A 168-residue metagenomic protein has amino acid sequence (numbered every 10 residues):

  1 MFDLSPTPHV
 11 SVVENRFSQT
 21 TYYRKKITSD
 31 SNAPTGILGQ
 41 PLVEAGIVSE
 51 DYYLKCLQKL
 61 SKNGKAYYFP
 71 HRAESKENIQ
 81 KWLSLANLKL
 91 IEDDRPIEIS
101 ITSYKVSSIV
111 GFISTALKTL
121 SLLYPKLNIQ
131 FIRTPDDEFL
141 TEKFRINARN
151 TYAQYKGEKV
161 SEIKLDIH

Functional and structural regions predicted by a protein language model:
M1-P34, L38-G39: A nucleotide-sugar donor-handling region in carbohydrate enzymes
M1-V12, A66, K81-E92, K126-N128 (+1 more regions): Active-site regions of enzymes building and remodeling cell-envelope glycoconjugates
K25, D30, T35-A86: Redox- and metal-dependent alpha/beta enzyme cores, enriched for Fe-S-associated oxidoreductases and cofactor-handling
N32, T102-F112, K143-T151: Short, surface-exposed amphipathic charged segments that create phosphate/polyanion-binding patches used for binding
G39, F69-P70, G111, F131-R133: Short beta-strand/turn micro-motifs composed of small residues that flank or help shape donor/cofactor-binding pockets
L54, Q80, E98, R149-K156: Generic detector of well-ordered alpha-helical segments enriched in charged/polar residues, highlighting helical
R72-L122: Donor nucleotide-activated moiety binding/catalytic core segment of transferases that use nucleotide-activated donors
A116-H168: Catalytic binding pocket for nucleotide-activated donors in carbohydrate/polymer assembly enzymes
